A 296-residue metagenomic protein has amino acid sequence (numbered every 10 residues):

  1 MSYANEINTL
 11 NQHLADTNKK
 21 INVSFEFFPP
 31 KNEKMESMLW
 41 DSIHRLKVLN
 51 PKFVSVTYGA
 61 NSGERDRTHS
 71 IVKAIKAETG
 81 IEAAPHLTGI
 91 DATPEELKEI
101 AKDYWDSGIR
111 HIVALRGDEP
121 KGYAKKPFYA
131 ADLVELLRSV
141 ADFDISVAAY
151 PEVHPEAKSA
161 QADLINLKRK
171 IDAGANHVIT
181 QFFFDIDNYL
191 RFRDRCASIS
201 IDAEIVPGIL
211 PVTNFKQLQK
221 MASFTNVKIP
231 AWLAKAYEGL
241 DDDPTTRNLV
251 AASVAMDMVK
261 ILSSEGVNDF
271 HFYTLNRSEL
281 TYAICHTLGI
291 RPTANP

Functional and structural regions predicted by a protein language model:
S2-V56: Conserved N-terminal beta1-alpha1 strand-loop-helix module at the mouth
Y3-H13, K34, K125-Y150, S200-A252 (+2 more regions): Active-site pocket-lining/capping segments in soluble small-molecule metabolic enzymes
Y3-N11, M35-E36, S62-A74, T93-E99 (+5 more regions): Active-site-adjacent beta->alpha loops and helix N-cap segments on the catalytic face of soluble alpha/beta enzymes
N22-M38, A83-E95, S146-A162, G239-S253: Active-site mouth loops of central-metabolism enzymes
S24, S55, V113-A114, I179 (+1 more regions): Conserved beta-strand positions in the central sheet of alpha/beta enzyme cores
E26, V54, Y104, K170 (+3 more regions): Conserved, mostly hydrophobic/aromatic
F27-P30, T57-N61, H86-A92, G117-E119 (+4 more regions): Active-site beta-loop-alpha junctions enriched in small/polar residues
E33-L46, T68, P94-K102, S159-R169 (+1 more regions): Short, acidic/polar
